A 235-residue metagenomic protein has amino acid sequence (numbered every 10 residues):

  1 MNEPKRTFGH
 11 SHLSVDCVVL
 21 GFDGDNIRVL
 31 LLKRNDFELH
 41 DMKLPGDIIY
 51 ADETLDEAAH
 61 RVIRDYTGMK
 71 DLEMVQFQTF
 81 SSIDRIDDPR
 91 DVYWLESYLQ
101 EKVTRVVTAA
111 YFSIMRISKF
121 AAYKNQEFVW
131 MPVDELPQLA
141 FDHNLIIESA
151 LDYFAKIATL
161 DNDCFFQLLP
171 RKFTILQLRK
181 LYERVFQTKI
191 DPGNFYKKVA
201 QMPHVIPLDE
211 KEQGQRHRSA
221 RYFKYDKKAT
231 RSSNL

Functional and structural regions predicted by a protein language model:
K5-M42: N-terminal strand-loop-strand
S11-V15, R28, E57, R64-K119 (+2 more regions): Active-site segment of metal-dependent pyrophosphate-handling enzymes, primarily the Nudix hydrolase catalytic core
D41-Y50, L55, A59: Active-site-proximal cofactor/substrate-binding loop regions of enzyme domains
V106-K156, L168-L176, F195-P203: NUDIX/MutT-family hydrolases
V107, L208-L235: Long, intrinsically disordered, low-complexity Ser/Thr/Pro-rich regulatory/activation regions of nuclear proteins
D163-K172, V185: Conserved helix-adjacent loop modules within structured domains
K180-K189: Short helix-coil junctions and helix-kink-helix linkers
P192-M202, Q213-R218: Accessory, usually C-terminal, subdomains that scaffold auxiliary metal cofactors
